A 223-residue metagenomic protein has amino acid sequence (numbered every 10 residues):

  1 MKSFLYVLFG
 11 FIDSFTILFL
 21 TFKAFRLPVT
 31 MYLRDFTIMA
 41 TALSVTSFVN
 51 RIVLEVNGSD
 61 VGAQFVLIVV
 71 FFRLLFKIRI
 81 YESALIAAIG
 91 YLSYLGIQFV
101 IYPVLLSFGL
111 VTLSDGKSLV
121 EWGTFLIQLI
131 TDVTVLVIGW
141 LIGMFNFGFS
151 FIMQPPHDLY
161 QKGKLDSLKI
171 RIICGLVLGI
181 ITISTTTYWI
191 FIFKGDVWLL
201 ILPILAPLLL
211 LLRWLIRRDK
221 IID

Functional and structural regions predicted by a protein language model:
M1-S14: Hydrophobic transmembrane alpha-helical segments in integral membrane proteins
F15, F19, I38-A40: Terminal, non-globular segments
F36-V61, F99: A generic, lipid-embedded transmembrane alpha helix
N57-Y91: Alpha-helical transmembrane-segment detector that highlights a single hydrophobic TM helix and its immediate
Y81-Q154: Membrane-proximal helix-loop-helix units in multi-pass membrane proteins
L129-T134, D196-L211: Small-residue-rich transmembrane alpha-helices that serve as helix-helix interface/gating elements in multipass
M144-L176: Membrane-helix boundary/juxtamembrane motif in polytopic membrane proteins
S184-L202: Extracellular/periplasmic helix-loop-helix junctions in multi-pass membrane proteins
